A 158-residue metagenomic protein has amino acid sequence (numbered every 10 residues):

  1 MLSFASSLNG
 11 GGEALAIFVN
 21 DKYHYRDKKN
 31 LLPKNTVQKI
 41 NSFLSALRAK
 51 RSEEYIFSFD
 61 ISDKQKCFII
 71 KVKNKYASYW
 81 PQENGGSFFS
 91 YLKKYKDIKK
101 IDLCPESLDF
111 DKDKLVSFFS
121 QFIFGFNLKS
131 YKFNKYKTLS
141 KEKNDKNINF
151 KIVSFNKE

Functional and structural regions predicted by a protein language model:
M1-E158: Short amphipathic alpha-helical segment within the helicase RecA-like ATPase core that mediates nucleic-acid
